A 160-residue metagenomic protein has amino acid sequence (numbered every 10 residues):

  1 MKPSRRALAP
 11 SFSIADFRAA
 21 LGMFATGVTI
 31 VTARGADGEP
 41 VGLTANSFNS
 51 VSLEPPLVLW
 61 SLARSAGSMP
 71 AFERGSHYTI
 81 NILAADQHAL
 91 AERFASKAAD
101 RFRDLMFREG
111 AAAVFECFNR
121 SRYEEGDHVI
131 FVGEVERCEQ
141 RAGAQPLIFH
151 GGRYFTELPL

Functional and structural regions predicted by a protein language model:
M1-L160: Basic, polyanion-binding surface patches
